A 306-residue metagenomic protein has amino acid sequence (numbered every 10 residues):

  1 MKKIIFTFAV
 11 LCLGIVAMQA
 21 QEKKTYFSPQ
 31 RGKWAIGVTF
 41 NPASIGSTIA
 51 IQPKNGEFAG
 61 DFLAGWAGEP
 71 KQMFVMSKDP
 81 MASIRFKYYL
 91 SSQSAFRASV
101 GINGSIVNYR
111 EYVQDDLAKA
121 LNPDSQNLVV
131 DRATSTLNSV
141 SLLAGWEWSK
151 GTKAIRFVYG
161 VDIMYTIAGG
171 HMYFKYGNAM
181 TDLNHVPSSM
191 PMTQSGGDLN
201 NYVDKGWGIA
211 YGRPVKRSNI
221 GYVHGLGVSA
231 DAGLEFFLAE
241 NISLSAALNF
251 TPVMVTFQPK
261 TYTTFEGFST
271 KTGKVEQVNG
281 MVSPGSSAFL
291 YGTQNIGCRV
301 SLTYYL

Functional and structural regions predicted by a protein language model:
M1-K33: Cleavable N-terminal export/targeting peptides
Q21-S91, F96-S99, A288-Y305: Short glycine/proline- and aromatic-enriched beta-strand/turn motifs that initiate or cap beta-hairpins
Q30-G32, S92, T152-I155, L238-E240: Short coil turns and loop connectors of transmembrane beta-barrels in diderm outer membranes and organellar homologs
I45-I51, I106-E111, A168-F174, V255-T264: Outer-membrane beta-barrel proteins
P53-D61, K71, H185-R217, K271-L290: Flexible glycine-rich, low-complexity coil/linker segments exposed to the extracellular/periplasmic environment
G65-Q72, S125-S135, E147, P214-I220 (+1 more regions): Extracellular loop and loop/strand-boundary signature of outer-membrane beta-barrel proteins
R85-A210, G221, V228, C298 (+1 more regions): Gram-negative (and chloroplast) outer-membrane scaffold detector with strong preference for beta-barrel transmembrane
G233, A239-L306: Predominantly the C-terminal beta-signal and adjacent terminal strand-loop region of outer-membrane beta-barrel
